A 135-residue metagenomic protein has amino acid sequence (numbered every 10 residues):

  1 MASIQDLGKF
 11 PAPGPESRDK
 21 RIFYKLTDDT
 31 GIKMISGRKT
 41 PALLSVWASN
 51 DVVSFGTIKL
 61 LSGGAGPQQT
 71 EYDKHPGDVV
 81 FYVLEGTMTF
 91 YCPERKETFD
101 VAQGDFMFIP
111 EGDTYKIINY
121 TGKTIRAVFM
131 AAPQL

Functional and structural regions predicted by a protein language model:
M1-T57: A short, N-terminal "cap"/entry segment at the start of jelly-roll beta-barrel domains of the cupin/DSBH fold
K39-L44, G56-H75, T98, E111: Conserved short histidine dyad/triad with adjacent acidic residue
D51-V52, P93-R95, G122-K123: Short strand-connecting beta-turns/loops that link adjacent beta-strands
F55-K59, V80, T98, F106-F108 (+1 more regions): Conserved hydrophobic/aromatic beta-strand scaffold that supports enzyme active sites
T57, Q69, C92-E94, N119 (+1 more regions): Residue-level recognition of conserved beta-strand positions in structured domain cores
G66-T70, K74-Q103: A short beta-strand-loop-beta hairpin characteristic of the jelly-roll/cupin
A102-Q103, E111-L135: Ligand-binding loop in jelly-roll beta-barrel domains
